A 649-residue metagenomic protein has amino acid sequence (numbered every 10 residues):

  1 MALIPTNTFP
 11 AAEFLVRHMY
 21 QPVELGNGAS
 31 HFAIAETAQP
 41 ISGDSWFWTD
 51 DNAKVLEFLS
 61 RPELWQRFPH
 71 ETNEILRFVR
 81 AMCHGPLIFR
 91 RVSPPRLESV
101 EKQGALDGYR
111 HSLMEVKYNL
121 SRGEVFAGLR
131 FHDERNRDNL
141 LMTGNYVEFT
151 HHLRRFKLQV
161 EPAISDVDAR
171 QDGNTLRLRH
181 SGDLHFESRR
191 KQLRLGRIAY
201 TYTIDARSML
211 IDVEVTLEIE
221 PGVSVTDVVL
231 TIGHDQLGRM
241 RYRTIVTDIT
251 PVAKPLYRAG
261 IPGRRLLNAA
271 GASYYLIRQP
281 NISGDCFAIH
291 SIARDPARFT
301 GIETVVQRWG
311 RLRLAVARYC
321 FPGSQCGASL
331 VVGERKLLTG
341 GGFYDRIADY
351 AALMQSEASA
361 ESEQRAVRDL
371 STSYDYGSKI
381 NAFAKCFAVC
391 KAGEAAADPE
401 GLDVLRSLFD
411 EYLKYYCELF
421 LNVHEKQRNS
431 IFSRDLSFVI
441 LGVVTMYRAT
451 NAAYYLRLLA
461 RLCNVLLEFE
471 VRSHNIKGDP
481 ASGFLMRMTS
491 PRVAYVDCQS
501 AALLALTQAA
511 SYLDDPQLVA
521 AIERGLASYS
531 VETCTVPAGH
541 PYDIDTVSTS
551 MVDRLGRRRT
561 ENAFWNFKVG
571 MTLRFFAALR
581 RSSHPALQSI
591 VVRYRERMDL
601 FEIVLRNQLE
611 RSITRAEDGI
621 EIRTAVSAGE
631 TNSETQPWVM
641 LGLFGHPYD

Functional and structural regions predicted by a protein language model:
M1-K54, F58-R61, P69-P95, S112 (+10 more regions): Low-complexity, Ser/Thr/Pro/Gly-enriched N-terminal "stalk/linker" regions
D44-E63, T72, S93, R346 (+5 more regions): Well-ordered alpha-helical segments within folded domains of soluble proteins
V92-R155: Beta-strand-rich N-terminal accessory domains
P95-K102, D107-Y109, V116-Y118, L158-Q171 (+4 more regions): Short, exposed beta-strand/loop patches in secreted or surface proteins that constitute
Y146-S224, L237-R239, Q307: Extended, loop-rich substrate-binding clefts of extracytoplasmic carbohydrate-active enzymes
D212, E218-G301: Polysaccharide-binding surfaces and accessory modules of carbohydrate-active proteins
L267-R365: Beta-strand-rich recognition/accessory modules
E470, T489-A563: Eukaryotic tandem repeat interaction scaffolds
